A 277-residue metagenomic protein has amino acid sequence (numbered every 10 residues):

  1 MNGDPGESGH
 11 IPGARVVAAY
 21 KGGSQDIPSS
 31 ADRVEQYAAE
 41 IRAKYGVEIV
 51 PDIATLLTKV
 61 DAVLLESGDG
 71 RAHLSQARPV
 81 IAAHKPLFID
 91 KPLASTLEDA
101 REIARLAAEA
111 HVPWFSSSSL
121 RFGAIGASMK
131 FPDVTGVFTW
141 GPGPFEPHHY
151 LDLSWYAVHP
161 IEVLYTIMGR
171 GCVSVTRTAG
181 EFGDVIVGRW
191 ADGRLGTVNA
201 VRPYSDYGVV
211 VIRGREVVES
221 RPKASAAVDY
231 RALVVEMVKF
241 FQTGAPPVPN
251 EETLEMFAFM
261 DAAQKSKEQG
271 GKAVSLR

Functional and structural regions predicted by a protein language model:
M1-A83, R105-E109, R170, Q269 (+1 more regions): N-terminal glycine-/serine-/threonine-rich beta1-alpha1-beta2 phosphate-ribose binding loop of Rossmann-like
A38, P160-I161, Y230, V234 (+1 more regions): A general structural signal for well-ordered alpha-helical segments in protein cores
P51, I89, S116-S118, T176-A179: Short loop/edge segments at beta-strand edges and connector loops that shape dinucleotide/nucleotide cofactor-binding
T55, L64, F240-R277: C-terminal helix-rich "cap/oligomerization" subdomain common to oxidoreductases
D61, H84-P86, D90-L93, G244: Alpha-helical hinge/cap motifs
F88, L93-Y150, P160: A contiguous active-site-proximal alpha/beta segment in oxidoreductase catalytic domains
W140-D206, E251-A258: Rossmann-like dinucleotide-binding domain that binds NAD(P)(H)
S205-A245: Interdomain hinge/lid region at the active-site interface of Rossmann-like NAD(P)-dependent oxidoreductases
